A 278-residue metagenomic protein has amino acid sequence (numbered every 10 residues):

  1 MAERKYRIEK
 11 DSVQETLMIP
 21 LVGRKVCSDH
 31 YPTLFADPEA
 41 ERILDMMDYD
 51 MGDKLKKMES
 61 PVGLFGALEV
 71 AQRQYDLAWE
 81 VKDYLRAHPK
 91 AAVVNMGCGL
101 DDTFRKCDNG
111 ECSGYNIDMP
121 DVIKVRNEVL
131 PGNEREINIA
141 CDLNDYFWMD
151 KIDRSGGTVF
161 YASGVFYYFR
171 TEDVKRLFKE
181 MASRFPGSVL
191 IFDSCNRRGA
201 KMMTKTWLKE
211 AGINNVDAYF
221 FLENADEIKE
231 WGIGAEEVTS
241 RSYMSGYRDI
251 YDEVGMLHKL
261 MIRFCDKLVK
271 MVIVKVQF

Functional and structural regions predicted by a protein language model:
M1-V94, L100-C141, R154: Rossmann-like AdoMet
Y146-G156: Short amphipathic alpha-helix with an adjacent loop that forms part of the alpha/beta core around
G157-D173: A short SAM/SAH-binding and catalytic strip from SAM-dependent methyltransferases
Y168-R184: A short, conserved alpha-helix within the catalytic core of class I
M181-R197: Conserved beta-strand signature within the Rossmann-like core of class I S-adenosyl-L-methionine
A200-V216: Short, glycine-/aromatic-enriched active-site segment of Class I SAM-dependent methyltransferases
V216-Y243: Short alpha-helix
A235-L260: Conserved catalytic loop of SAM-dependent methyltransferase domains
